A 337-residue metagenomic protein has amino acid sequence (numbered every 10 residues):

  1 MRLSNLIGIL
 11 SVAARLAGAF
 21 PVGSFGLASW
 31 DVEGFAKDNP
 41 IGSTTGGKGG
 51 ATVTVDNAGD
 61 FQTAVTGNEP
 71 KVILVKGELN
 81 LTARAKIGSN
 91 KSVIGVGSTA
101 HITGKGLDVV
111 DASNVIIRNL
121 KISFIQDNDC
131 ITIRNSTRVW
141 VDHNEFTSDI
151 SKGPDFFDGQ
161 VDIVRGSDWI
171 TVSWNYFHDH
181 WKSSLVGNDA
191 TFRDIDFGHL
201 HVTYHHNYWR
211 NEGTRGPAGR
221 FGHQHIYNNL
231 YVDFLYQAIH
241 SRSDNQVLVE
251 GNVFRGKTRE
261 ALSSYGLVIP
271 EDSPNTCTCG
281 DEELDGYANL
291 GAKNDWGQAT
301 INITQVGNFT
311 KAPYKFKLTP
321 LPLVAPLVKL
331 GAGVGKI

Functional and structural regions predicted by a protein language model:
M1-P21: Fungal secretory targeting signals
G23-D38, L248-I337: Long, ordered, amphipathic alpha-helical scaffolds
E33-V72: Acidic Gly/Asp/Thr-rich repetitive segments characteristic of extracellular carbohydrate-active and adhesion proteins
D56, I94, D142, D162 (+1 more regions): Residue-level detector of conserved, well-ordered beta-strand and adjacent loop positions that form binding/recognition
Q62-P70, K76-I94, A100-N119, S123-T137 (+1 more regions): Extracellular beta-strand-rich solenoid/capping regions of secreted or surface-exposed proteins that bind or remodel
A83-I87, H101, K105-D111, D129-N135 (+6 more regions): Glycine-rich beta-solenoid repeat tracts in large extracellular/virion proteins
N90-V96, S113-F124, T137-S151, S167-N188 (+5 more regions): Right-handed parallel beta-helix
